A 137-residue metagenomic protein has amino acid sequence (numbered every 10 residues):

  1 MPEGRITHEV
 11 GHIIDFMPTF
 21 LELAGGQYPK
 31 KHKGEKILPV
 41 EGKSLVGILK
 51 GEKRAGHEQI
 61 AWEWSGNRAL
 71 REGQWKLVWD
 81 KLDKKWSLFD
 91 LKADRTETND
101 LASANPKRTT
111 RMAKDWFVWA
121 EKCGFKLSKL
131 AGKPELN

Functional and structural regions predicted by a protein language model:
M1-R5, E9-L91, R108, K122-S128 (+2 more regions): C-terminal cap/loop subdomain of S1 sulfatases and analogous C-terminal strand-loop tails that border
M17, T98, W116: Generic structural marker for isolated residues within well-ordered, non-membrane alpha-helices of soluble domains
D94: Intrinsically disordered, low-complexity polar regions and short flexible loop motifs
N99-K107: Active-site-proximal N-terminal segment of extracellular/periplasmic enzymes that hydrolyze or transfer
T110-M112: Short, composition-biased linear "edge" segments at structural boundaries
V118-A120: Type III/flagellar export substrates
